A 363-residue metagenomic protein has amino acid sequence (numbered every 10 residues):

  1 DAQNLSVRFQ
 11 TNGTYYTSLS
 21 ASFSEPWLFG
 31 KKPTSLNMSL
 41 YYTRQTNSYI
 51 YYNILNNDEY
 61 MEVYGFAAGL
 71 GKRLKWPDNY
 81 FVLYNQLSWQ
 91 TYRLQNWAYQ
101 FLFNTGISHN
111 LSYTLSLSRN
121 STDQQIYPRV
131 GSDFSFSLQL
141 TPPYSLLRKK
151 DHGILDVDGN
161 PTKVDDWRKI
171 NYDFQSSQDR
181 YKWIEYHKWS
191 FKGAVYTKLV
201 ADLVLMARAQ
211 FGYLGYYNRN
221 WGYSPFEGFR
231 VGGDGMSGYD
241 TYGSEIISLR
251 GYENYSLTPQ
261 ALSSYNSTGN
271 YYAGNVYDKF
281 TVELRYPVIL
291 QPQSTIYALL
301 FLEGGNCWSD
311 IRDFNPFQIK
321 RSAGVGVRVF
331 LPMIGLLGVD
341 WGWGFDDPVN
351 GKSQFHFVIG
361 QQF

Functional and structural regions predicted by a protein language model:
D1-D133, L257-L262, L336, G344-F363: Gram-negative/organellar outer-membrane beta-barrel architecture
G13, W27, Y42-R44, L70-W76 (+9 more regions): Beta-strand elements of well-folded, non-transmembrane domains
T17-S18, K149, D310-N315: Short glycine/threonine-rich loop-to-helix capping motif typified by GTGT followed within a few residues by an Asp-Pro
Y41, A209-Y213, I296-C307, P316-K320 (+1 more regions): Active/binding-pocket-proximal capping segment
L74-F81, T197-L205, Q291-Q293, G335: Secondary-structure transition into beta-strands, especially the periplasmic turns and strand N-termini that construct
Q100-V288, L300, W308-D310, F357-G360: C-terminal outer-membrane beta-barrel translocator/porin domains of Gram-negative envelope proteins and their
G233-T241, E245-I246, R312-F363: C-terminal beta-signal and terminal closure region of outer-membrane beta-barrel proteins
N275, S294-T295: Hydrophobic alpha-helical transmembrane segments and adjacent short intramembrane/lumenal linkers of inner/organellar
